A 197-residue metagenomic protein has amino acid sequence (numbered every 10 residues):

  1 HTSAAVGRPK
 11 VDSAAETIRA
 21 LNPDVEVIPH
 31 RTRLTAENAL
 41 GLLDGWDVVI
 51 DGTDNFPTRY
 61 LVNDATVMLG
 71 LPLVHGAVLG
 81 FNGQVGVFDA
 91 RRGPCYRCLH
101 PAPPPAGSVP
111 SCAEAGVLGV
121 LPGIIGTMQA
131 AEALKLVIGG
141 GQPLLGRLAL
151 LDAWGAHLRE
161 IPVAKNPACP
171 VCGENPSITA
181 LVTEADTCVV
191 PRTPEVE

Functional and structural regions predicted by a protein language model:
H1-E197: Adenine nucleotide-associated cytosolic modules
